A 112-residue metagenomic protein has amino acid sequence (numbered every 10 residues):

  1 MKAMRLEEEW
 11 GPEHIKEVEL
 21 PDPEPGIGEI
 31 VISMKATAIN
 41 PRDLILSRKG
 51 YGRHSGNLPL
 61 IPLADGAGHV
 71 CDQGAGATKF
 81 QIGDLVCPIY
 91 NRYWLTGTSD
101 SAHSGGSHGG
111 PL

Functional and structural regions predicted by a protein language model:
M1-M4: Short structural boundary motif marking the start of a folded domain
E8: Cofactor-binding loop segments of dinucleotide-utilizing enzymes, especially the Rossmann-like FAD- and NAD(P)+-binding
G11-I15, P41-D43: Short N-terminal binding/cap micro-motifs at the start of the first secondary-structure element
I15-E17, P111: Short beta-strand-initiation
V18, I45-R48: Short, acidic/hydrophobic/Gly-rich beta-strand patch recurrent on exposed beta strands that often constitutes part
P21-T37, G50-S101, G109-G110: Glycine-rich beta-strand-centered segment in the early N-terminal region that forms part of a ligand/cofactor-binding
G106: General nucleic-acid-binding
